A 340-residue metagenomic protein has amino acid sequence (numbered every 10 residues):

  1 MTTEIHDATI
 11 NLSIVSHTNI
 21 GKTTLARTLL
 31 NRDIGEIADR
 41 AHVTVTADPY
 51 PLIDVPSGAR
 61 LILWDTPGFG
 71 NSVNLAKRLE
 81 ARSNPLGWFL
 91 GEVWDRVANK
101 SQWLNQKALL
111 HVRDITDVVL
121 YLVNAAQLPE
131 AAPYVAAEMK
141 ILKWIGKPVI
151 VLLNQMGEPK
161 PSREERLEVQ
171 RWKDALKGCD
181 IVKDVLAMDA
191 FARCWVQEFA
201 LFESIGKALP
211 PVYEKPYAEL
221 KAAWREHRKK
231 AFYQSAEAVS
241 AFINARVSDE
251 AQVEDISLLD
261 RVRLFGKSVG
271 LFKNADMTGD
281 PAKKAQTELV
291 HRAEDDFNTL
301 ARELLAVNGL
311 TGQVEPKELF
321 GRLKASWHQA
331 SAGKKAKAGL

Functional and structural regions predicted by a protein language model:
M1-W88: Conserved G1/Walker A P-loop phosphate-binding module
L29, D33, G70, L120 (+5 more regions): Conserved NTP-handling cores and scaffolds of large molecular machines
L29, D33, W172-L176, I205 (+2 more regions): Hydrophobic, Leu/Ile/Phe/Ala-enriched alpha-helical segments that form helix-helix packing faces
V43, L128-A131, C194: Alpha-helix N-cap/loop-to-helix initiation residues
V73-K77, A131-A132, P161-E164, E198-F199: Short, conserved acidic/polar surface loops in the N-terminal third of protein domains
S83-D184: Conserved C-terminal guanine-recognition region of P-loop GTPase G domains, centered on the G4
Q155-A223: Canonical P-loop GTPase G-domain recognition
W195-E198, I205-L340: Extended helical scaffolds that flank P-loop GTPase cores
